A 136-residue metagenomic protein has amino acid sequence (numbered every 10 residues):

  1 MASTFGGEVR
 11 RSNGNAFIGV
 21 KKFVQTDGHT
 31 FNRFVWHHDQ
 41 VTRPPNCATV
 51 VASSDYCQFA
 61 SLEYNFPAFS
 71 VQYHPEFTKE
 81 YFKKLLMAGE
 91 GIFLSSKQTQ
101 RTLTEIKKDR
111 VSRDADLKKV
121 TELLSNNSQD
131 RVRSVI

Functional and structural regions predicted by a protein language model:
M1-Q25, N32: Cysteine-nucleophile active-site neighborhood
R10, V24-I136: Amide-donor transfer/coupling interface in amidating biosynthetic enzymes
